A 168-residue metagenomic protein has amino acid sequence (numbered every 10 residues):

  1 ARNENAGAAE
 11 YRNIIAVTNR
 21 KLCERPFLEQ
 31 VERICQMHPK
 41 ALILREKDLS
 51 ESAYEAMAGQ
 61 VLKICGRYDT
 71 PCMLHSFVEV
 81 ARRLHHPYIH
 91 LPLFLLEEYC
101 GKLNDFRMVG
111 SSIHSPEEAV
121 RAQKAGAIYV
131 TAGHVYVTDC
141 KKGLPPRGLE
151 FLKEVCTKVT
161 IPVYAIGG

Functional and structural regions predicted by a protein language model:
A1-L96, L103-I128, E154, I161: Conserved N-terminal beta1-alpha1 strand-loop-helix module at the mouth
A16, P92-K102, T131-G143, G168: Glycine-rich phosphate-binding active-site loops on the catalytic face of alpha/beta enzymes
E46, S111, L144, I166-G168: Glycine- and other small-residue-rich loops at beta-strand/loop junctions that grip anionic moieties
A53, D139-C140, G148: Solvent-exposed, flexible loop/coil residues
S111, Y129-A132, P145-R147, F151: Long hydrophobic alpha-helices with heptad-repeat/coiled-coil character
H114, V137, R147: Short, electropositive, low-hydrophobicity segments enriched in small/polar residues
G148-F151, C156, T160-G168: Glycine-rich adenosine-cofactor-binding loop
